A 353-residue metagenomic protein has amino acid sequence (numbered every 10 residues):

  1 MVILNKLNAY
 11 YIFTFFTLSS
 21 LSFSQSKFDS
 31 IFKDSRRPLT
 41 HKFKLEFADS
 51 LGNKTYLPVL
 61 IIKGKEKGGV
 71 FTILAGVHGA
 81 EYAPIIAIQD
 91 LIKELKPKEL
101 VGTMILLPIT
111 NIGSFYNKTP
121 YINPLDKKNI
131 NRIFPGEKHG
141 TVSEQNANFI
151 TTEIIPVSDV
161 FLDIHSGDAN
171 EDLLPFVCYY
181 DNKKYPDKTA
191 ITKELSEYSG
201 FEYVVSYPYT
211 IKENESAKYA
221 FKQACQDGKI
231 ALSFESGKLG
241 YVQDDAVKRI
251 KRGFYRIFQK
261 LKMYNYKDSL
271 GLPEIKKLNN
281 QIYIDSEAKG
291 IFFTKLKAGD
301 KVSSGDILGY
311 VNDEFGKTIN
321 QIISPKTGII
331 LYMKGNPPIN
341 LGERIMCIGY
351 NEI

Functional and structural regions predicted by a protein language model:
V2-A9, F23-I353: Structured catalytic-domain cores with a bias toward divalent-metal coordination
Y11-S20: Bacterial N-terminal signal peptides
